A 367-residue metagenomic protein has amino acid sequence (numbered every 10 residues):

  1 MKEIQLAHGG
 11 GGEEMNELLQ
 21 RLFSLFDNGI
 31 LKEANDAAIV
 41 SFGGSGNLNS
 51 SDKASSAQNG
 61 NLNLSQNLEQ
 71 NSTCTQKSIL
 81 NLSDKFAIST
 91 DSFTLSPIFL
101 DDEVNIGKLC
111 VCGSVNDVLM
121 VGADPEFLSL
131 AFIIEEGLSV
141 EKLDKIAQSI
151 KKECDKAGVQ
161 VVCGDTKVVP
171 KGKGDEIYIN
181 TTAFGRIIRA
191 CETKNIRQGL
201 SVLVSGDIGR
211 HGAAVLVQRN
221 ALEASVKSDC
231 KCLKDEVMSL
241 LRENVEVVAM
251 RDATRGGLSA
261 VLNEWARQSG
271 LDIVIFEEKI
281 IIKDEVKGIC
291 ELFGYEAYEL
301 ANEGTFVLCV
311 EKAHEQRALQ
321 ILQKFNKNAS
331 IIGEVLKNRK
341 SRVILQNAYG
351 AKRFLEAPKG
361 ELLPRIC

Functional and structural regions predicted by a protein language model:
M1-I4: Extreme N-terminal starter segment of soluble prokaryotic enzymes
E13-D52, T75-V204, R210, L222: Glycine-rich phosphate/pyrophosphate-binding loop regions near the starts of catalytic domains
L19, N28, E135-G137, V226-N302: Active-site-proximal betaalpha loop/short-helix elements that scaffold phosphoryl/nucleotidyl transfer chemistry
A34-N35, L300-T305: Short Gly/Ser/Thr- and Asp/Glu-enriched loop/turn motifs at secondary-structure junctions
K53, Q58, Q66-Q70, Q76-K77: Charged/polar low-complexity intrinsically disordered segments
A214-D229: Short, compositionally biased
V310-E315: Helix N-cap motif at beta-to-alpha junctions
K324-C367: Acidic, Ser/Thr/Pro-rich beta/coil linker or hinge segments at domain junctions
